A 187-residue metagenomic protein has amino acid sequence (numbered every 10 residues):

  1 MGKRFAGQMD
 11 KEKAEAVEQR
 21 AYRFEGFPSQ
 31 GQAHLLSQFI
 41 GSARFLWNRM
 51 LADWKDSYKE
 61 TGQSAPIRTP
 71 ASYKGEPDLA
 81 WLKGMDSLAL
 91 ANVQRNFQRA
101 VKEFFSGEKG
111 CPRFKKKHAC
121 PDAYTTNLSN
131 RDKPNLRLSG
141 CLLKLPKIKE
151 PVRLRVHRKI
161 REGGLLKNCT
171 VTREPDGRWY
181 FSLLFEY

Functional and structural regions predicted by a protein language model:
M1-Y187: Nucleic-acid substrate recognition interfaces
